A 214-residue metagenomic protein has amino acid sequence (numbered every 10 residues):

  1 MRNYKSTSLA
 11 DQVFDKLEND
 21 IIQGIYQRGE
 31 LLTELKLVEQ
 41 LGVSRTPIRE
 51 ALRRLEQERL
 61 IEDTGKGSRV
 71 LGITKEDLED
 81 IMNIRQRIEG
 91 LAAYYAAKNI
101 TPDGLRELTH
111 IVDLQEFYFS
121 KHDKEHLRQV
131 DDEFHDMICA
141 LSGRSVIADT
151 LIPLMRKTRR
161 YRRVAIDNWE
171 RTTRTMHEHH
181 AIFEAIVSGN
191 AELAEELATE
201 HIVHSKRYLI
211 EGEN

Functional and structural regions predicted by a protein language model:
M1-Y94, K98, A140, K206 (+1 more regions): Short linear motifs at protein or domain termini
A10, T172-M176, A194, H204 (+1 more regions): Anionic, Ser/Thr-rich low-complexity intrinsically disordered regions
E30, E62-D63, D131, R174-M176: Short, flexible turn/loop "capping" segments at secondary-structure junctions
G65, I88, H110, R174-H177: Alpha-helix N-cap/N′ positions at the starts of helices
I81, P102-R163, H177-A185, L193 (+1 more regions): Conserved amphipathic alpha-helical segments that form helical-bundle/coiled-coil interaction surfaces
R159-R162, I166-W169, K206-E213: Short amphipathic alpha-helical interaction/hinge segments
